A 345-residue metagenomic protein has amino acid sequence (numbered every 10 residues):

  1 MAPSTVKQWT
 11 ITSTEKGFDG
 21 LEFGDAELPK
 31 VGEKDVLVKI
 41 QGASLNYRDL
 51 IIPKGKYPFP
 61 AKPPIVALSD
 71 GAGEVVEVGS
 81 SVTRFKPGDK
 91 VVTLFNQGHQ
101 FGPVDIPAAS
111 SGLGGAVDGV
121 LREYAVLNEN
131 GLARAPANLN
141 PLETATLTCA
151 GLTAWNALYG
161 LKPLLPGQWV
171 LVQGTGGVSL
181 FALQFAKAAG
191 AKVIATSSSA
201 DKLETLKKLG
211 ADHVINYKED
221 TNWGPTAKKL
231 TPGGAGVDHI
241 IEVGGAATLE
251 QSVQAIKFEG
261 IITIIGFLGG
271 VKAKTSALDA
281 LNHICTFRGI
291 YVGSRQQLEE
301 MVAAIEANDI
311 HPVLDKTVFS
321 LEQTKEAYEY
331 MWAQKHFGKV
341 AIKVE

Functional and structural regions predicted by a protein language model:
M1-A72, L127, K218, W332-A333 (+1 more regions): Short N-terminal strand-loop motif that marks the start of NAD(P)H/FAD-dependent oxidoreductase cofactor-binding domains
A2-S4, E250, R295-E345: C-terminal hydrophobic helical "lid"/dimerization subdomain of Rossmann-like NAD(P)H-dependent oxidoreductases
E27-A43, K56-Q100, A116-D118, P136-L139: Glycine-rich beta-strand-centered segment in the early N-terminal region that forms part of a ligand/cofactor-binding
V91, A137-D220, P225: Mid-domain Rossmann-like dinucleotide-binding core that forms the NAD(H)/NADP(H) cofactor-binding site
Q97-E123: Cysteine-cluster motifs in flexible loop/terminal segments that predominantly coordinate metals
K162-P166, I194, A200, E204-T286: Glycine-rich cofactor phosphate-binding loops and adjacent beta1-alpha1 units of small-molecule cofactor enzyme domains
